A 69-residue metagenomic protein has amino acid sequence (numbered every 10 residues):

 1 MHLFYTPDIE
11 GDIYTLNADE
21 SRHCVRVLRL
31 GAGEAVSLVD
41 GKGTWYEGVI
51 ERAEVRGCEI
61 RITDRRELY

Functional and structural regions predicted by a protein language model:
M1-Y69: Acidic/glycine-rich phosphate/pyrophosphate-binding loops and surrounding catalytic core that coordinate Mg2+
